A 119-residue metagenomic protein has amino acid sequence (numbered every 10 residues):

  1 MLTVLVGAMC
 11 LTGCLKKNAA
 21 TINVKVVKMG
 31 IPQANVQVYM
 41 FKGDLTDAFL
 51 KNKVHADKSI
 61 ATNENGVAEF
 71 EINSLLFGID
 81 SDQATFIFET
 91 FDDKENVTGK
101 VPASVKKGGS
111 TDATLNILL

Functional and structural regions predicted by a protein language model:
M1-C14: Sec-dependent bacterial lipoprotein signal peptides
A20-K28: A short, amphipathic beta-strand motif
G30-K53: Short, ordered, surface-exposed loop/turn motifs in non-cytosolic proteins
F49-I72: Short, acidic Ser/Thr/Gly-rich low-complexity loop/linker segments typical of extracellular and cell-surface proteins
V67-A84: Short Pro-Gly-centered beta-turn/loop motif in secreted/extracellular proteins
D93-T98: Short acidic/polar inter-strand loop motif in beta-rich domains
V101-L119: Extracellular beta-sheet/turn segments enriched in Thr/Pro/Gly and aliphatic residues
